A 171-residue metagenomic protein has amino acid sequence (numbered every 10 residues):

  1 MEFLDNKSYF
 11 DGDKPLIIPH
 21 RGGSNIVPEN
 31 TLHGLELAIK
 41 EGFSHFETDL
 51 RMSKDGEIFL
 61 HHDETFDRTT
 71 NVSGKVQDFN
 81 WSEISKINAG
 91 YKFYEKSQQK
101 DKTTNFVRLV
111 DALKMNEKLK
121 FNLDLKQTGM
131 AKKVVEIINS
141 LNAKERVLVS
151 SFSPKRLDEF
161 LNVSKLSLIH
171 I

Functional and structural regions predicted by a protein language model:
M1-I169: Phosphate-group recognition and catalysis centered on beta-loop-alpha active-site segments
